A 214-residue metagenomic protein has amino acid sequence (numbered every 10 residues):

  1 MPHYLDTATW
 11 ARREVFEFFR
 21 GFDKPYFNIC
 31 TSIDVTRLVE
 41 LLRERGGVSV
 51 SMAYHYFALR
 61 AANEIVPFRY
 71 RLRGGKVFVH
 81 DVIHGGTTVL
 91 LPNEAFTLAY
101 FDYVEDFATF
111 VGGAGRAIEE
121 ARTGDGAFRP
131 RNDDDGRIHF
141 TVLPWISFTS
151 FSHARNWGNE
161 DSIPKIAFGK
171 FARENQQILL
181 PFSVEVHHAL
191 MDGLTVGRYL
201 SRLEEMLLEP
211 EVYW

Functional and structural regions predicted by a protein language model:
M1-C30, S51, F128, D135-L179: Flexible, Gly/Pro-enriched loop and linker segments at secondary-structure and domain junctions
P2-L5, I29-R37, E44-V48, A61: Aromatic-residue-lined binding/catalytic grooves and analogous aromatic/hydrophobic interfacial grooves in multimeric
R20-L41, V82-E105, L179-E185: Acyl/amide activation-and-transfer machinery of modular secondary-metabolite enzymes
G46, V50-A53, D106, F110 (+2 more regions): Short amphipathic alpha-helical segments
V48-G85: Hydrophobic "lid/gating" helix adjacent to the active-site nucleophile that controls access to an acyl-thioester pocket
F57, A61-I65, A117, R202 (+1 more regions): Generic non-transmembrane alpha-helical segments
L91-F148: Helical lid/core segments from catalytic subdomains that handle acyl or acyl-like groups
A108, E120, E160-W214: Active-site-proximal acidic secondary-structure segment that organizes catalysis
